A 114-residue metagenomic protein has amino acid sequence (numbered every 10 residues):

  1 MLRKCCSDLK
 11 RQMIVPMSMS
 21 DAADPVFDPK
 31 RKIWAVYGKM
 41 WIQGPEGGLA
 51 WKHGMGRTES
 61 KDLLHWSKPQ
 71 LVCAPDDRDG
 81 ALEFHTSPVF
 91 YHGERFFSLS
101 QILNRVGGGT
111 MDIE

Functional and structural regions predicted by a protein language model:
M1-L82, Y91-E114: Beta-rich carbohydrate-recognition and catalytic domains
P88: Acidic/histidine-rich catalytic neighborhood
